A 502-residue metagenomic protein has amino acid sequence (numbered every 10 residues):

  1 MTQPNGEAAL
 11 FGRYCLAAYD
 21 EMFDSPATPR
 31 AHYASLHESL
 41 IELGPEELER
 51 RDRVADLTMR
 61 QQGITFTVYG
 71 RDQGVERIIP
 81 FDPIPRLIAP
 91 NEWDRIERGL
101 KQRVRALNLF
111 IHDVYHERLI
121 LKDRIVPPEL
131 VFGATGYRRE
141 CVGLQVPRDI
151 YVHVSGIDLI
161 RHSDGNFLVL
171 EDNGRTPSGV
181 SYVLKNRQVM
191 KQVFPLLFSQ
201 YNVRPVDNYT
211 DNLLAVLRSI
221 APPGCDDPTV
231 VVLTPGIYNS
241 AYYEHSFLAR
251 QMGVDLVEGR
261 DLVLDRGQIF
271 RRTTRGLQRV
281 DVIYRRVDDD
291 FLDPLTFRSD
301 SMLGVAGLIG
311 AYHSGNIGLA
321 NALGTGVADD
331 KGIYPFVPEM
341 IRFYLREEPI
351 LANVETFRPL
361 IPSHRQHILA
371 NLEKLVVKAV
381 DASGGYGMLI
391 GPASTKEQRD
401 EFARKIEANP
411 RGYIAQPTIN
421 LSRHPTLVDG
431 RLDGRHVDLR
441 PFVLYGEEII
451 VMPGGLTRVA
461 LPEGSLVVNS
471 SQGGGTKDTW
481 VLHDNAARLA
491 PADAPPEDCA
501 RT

Functional and structural regions predicted by a protein language model:
M1-T502: Preference for protein termini
